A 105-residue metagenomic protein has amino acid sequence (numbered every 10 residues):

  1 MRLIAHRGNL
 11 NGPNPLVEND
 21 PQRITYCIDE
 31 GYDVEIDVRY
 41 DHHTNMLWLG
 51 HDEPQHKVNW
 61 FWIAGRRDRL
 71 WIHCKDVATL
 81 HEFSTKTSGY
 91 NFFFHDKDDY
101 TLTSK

Functional and structural regions predicted by a protein language model:
M1-K105: Phosphate-group recognition and catalysis centered on beta-loop-alpha active-site segments
